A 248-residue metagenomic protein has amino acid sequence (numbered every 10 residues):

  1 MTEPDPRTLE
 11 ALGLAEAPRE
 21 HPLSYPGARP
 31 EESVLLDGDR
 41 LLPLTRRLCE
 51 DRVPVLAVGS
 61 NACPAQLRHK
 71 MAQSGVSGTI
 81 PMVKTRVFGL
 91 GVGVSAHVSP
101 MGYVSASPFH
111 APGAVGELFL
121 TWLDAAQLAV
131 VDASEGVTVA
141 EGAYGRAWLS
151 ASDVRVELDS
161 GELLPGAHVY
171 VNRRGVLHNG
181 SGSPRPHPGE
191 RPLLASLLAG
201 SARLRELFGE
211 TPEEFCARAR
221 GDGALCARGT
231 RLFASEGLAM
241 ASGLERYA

Functional and structural regions predicted by a protein language model:
M1-A248: Glycine-aromatic micro-motifs
